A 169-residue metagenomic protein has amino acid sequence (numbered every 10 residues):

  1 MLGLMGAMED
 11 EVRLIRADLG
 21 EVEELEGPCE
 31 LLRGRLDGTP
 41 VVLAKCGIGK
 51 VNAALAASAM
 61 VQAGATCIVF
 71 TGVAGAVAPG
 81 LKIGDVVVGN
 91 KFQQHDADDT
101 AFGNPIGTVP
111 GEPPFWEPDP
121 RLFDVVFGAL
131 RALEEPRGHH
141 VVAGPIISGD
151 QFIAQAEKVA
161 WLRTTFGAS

Functional and structural regions predicted by a protein language model:
M1-S58: N-terminal short beta-loop-beta anion/metal-coordinating cradle
S58, G75-A78: A generic local secondary-structure boundary/capping motif
V61-Q62: Non-catalytic positions within long, well-ordered alpha-helices that form the structural scaffold/packing of enzyme
T66-V69: Structural motif
V77-A168: Mid-sequence, gly/pro-rich, charge-dense loop/helix-turn segments that line enzyme active sites
